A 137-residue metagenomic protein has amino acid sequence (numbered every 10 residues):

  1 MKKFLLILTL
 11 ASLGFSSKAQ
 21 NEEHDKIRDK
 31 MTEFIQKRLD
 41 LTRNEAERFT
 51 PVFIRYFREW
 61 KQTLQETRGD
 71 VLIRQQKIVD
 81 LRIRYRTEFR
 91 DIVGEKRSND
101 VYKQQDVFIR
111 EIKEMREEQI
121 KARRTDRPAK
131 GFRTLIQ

Functional and structural regions predicted by a protein language model:
F4-L13: Sec-dependent N-terminal signal peptides
F15-A19: Sec/Tat signal peptide C-region and signal peptidase I cleavage site
Q20-Q137: Charge-rich (acidic/polar
